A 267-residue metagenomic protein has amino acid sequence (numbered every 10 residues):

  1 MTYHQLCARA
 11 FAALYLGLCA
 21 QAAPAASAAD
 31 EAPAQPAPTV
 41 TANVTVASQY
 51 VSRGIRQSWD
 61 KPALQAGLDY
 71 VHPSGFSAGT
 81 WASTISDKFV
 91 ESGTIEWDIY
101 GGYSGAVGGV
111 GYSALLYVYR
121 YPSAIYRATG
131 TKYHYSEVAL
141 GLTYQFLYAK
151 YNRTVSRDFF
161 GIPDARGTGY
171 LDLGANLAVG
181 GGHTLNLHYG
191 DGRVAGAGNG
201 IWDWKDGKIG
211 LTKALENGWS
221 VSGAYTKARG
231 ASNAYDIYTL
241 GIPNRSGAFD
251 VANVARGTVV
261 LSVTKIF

Functional and structural regions predicted by a protein language model:
M1-T39: Cleavable N-terminal export/targeting peptides
A28-S86, T258, T264: Short glycine/proline- and aromatic-enriched beta-strand/turn motifs that initiate or cap beta-hairpins
A32, V90, A197-N199, S232-V251: Solvent-exposed loop segments that connect transmembrane elements
P38, D60-L64, G93-W97, V110 (+5 more regions): Residues that define the transmembrane beta-barrel architecture of outer-membrane proteins
V40, S74-T80, G108-A114, F146-Y151 (+3 more regions): Repeated loop/turn-to-beta-strand initiation elements of outer-membrane beta-barrel proteins
V46-S52, H72, A82-S86, G105 (+6 more regions): Transmembrane beta-strands of outer-membrane beta-barrel pores
G67-D69, Y100-G102, A139-G141, D172-N176 (+2 more regions): Outer-membrane beta-barrel architecture
I209-W219, Y225-K227, D250-F267: Outer-membrane beta-barrel "beta-signal"
